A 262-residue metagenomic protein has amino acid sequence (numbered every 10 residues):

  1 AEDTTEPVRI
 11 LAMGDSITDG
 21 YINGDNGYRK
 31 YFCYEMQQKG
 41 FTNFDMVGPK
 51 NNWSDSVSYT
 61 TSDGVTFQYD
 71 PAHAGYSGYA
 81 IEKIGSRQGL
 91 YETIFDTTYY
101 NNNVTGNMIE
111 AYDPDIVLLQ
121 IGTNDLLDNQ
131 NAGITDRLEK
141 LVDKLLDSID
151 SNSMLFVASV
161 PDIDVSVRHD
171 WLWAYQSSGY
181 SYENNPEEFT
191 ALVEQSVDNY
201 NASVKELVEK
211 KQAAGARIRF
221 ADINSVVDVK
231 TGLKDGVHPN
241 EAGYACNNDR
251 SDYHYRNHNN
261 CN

Functional and structural regions predicted by a protein language model:
T5-R9, K39-D45, Y112-L118, I149-F156 (+1 more regions): Loop/turn elements at helix/coil->beta-strand transitions in domains of secreted/extracellular proteins
I10-M13, G232-N262: Histidine-centered active-site loop/cap adjacent to the catalytic His in serine esterases/O-acetyl transfer systems
M13-I17, V47-N52, L119-N124, A158-I163 (+2 more regions): Active-site-proximal beta-strand/loop segments in catalytic clefts of secreted hydrolases
I17-D136: Conserved SGNH/GDSL esterase-like catalytic core that processes O-acyl groups on lipids and polysaccharides
T18, I22, C33, Q37-F41 (+7 more regions): Sec-exported extracytoplasmic/periplasmic mature domains
G24, Y28, F32, N101 (+8 more regions): Stable alpha-helical elements in mature extracytoplasmic
T135-A158: Charged, glycine-enriched surface loops/patches that mediate electrostatic binding to polyanionic ligands
I163-D222, E241: Substrate-gating cap/lid alpha-helix
